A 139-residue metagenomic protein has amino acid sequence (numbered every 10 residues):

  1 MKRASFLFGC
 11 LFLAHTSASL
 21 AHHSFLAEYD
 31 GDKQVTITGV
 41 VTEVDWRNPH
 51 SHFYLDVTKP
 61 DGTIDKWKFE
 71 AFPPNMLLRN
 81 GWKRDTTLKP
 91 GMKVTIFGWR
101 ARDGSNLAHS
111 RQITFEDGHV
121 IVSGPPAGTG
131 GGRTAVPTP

Functional and structural regions predicted by a protein language model:
M1-A4: Positively charged n-region of N-terminal signal peptides that target proteins for export
L7: N-terminal phosphate-binding loop and flanking beta/alpha elements of the actin-like ATPase fold
C10-L11, D30: Short, linear, compositionally biased motifs with a strong N-terminal bias
A14-T16: N-terminal signal peptide c-region/cleavage motif recognized by signal peptidases
S19-H23: Boundary at the C-terminal end of the N-terminal hydrophobic targeting segment
L26-P139: PEST-like low-complexity, intrinsically disordered acidic/proline/serine-rich tracts that flank trafficking/processing
